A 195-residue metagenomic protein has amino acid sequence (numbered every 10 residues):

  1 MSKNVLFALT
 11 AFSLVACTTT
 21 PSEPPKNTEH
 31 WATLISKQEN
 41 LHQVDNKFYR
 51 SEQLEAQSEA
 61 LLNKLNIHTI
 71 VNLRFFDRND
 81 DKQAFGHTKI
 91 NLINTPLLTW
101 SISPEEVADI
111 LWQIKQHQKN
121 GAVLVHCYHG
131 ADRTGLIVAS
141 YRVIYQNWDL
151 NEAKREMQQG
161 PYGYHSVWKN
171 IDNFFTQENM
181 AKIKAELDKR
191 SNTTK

Functional and structural regions predicted by a protein language model:
V5-L14: Sec-dependent N-terminal signal peptides
C17-V123, L136-K195: Cys-dependent protein tyrosine phosphatase-like superfamily
C127: Short cysteine clusters
G130: Substrate/cofactor-recognition hotspot
